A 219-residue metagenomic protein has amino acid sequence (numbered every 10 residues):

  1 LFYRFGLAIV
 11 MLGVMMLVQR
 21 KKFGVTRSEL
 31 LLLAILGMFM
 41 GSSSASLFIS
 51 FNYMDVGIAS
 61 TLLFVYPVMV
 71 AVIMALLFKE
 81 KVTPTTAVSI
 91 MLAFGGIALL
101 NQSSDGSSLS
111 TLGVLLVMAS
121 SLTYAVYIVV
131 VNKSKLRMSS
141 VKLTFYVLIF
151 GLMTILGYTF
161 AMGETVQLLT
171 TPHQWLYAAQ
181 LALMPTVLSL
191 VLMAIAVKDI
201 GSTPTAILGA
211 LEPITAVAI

Functional and structural regions predicted by a protein language model:
F2-Y3, A59-V65, V131-M153, A182-I219: Helix-helix packing/entry segments at the starts of transmembrane helices
F5-V10, F39-M40, F48-K79, S120 (+1 more regions): Specific alpha-helical transmembrane segments that line the substrate/conduction pathway and gating interfaces
A8-T26, L92-S108, F150-Q174, A218: Membrane-interface helix-cap regions at the ends of transmembrane helices in multi-pass membrane proteins
I9-L12, V70-V72, G106-G163, A178 (+1 more regions): Transmembrane alpha-helical segments that form core, pore/gating elements of small-molecule transporters/exporters
L12, A34, M38-M40, I73 (+5 more regions): Hydrophobic transmembrane alpha-helices of multi-pass small-molecule transport proteins
L17-A59, L63, L99, A182-I200: Specific transmembrane alpha-helical segments of multi-pass solute transporters/efflux pumps, especially DMT/EamA
R27-L31, S60-L63, K79-L99, S107-V114 (+3 more regions): Loop-to-transmembrane alpha-helix entry segments
L36-S44, Y66-P67, N101, S121-I128 (+3 more regions): Transmembrane alpha-helical core positions of polytopic small-molecule transporters
